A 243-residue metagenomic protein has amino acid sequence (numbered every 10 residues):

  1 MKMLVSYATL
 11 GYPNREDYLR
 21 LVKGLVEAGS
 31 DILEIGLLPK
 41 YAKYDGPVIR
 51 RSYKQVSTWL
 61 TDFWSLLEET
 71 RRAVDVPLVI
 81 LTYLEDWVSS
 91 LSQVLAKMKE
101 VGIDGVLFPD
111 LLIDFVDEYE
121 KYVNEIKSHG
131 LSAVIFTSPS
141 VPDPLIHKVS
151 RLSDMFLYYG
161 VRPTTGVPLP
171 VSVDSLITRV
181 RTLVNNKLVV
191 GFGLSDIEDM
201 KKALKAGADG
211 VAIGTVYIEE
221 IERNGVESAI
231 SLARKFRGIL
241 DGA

Functional and structural regions predicted by a protein language model:
M1-V76, R151-D154: Conserved N-terminal beta1-alpha1 strand-loop-helix module at the mouth
L4-A8, L33-I35, L78-T82, V106-F108 (+4 more regions): Hydrophobic faces of well-ordered beta-strands that scaffold small-molecule active sites in alpha/beta enzyme cores
R15, K40-E69, W87-S92, D110-I126 (+4 more regions): Active-site-adjacent beta->alpha loops and helix N-cap segments on the catalytic face of soluble alpha/beta enzymes
R15-E27, S92-V94, S140-L152, V190 (+1 more regions): Catalytic cores of alpha/beta
D31-A42, V101-F115, L157-V167, A206-V226: Glycine-rich phosphate-binding active-site loops on the catalytic face of alpha/beta enzymes
T70-V116: Hydrophobic alpha-helical segments and helix pairs
S128-P168: Histidine/lysine/aspartate-rich catalytic loop segments that bind and position anionic ligands
T182-N186, S195-A243: Alpha/beta catalytic cores of nucleotide-metabolism and tRNA/nucleoside-modifying enzymes
